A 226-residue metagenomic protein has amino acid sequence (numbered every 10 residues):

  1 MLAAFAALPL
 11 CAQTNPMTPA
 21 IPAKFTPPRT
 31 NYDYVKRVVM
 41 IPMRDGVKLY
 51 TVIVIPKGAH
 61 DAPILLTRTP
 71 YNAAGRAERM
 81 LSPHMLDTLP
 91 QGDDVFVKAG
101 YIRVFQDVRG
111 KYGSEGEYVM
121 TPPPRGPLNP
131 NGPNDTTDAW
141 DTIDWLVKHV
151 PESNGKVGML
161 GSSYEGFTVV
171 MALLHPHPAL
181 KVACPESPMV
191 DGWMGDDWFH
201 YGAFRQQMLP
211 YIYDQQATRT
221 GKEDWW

Functional and structural regions predicted by a protein language model:
M1-P9: Bacterial N-terminal signal peptides
L10-T14: Boundary at the C-terminal end of the N-terminal hydrophobic targeting segment
P19-H60: N-terminal cap/lid segment of alpha/beta-hydrolase-fold proteins
K57-K148, D197: Cap/lid segment of the alpha/beta-hydrolase catalytic domain
T69, L160, C184-S187: Alpha/beta-hydrolase-fold catalytic nucleophile elbow
L86-G92, K98, M120-P124, N129-G132 (+2 more regions): Accessory cap/linker subdomain of secreted extracellular hydrolases
V150-S163: Alpha/beta-hydrolase fold nucleophile elbow
L160-F167, P176: Active-site loop->helix "elbow" adjoining a glycine-rich segment at hydrolase catalytic centers
